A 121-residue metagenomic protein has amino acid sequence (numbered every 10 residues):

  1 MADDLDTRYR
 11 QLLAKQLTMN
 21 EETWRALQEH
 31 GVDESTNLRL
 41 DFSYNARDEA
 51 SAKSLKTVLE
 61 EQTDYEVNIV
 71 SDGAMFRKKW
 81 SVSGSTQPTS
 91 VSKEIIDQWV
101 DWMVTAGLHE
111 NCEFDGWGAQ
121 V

Functional and structural regions predicted by a protein language model:
M1-V121: Long, contiguous binding/interaction regions
